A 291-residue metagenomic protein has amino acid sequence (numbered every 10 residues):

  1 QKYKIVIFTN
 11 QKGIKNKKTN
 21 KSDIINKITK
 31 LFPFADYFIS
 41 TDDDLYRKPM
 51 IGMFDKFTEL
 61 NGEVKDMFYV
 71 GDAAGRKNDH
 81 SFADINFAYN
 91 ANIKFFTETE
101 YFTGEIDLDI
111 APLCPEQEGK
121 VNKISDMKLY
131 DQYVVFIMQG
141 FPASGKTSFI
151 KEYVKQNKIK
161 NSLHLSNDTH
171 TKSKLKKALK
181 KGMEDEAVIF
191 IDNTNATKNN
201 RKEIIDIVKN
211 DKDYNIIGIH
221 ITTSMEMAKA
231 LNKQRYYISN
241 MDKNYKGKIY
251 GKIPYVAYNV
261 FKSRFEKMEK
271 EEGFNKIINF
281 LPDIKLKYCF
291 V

Functional and structural regions predicted by a protein language model:
Q1-I25, D36-D44: Substrate-recognition element of Asp-dependent hydrolases with the DxDx(T/V) motif
F32-R47, I219-M225: A short, structured active-site edge motif that brings together acidic residues
K48-F82: Conserved Lys-Pro-Asp/Glu-containing loop-to-beta segment of HAD-superfamily phosphomonoesterases, centered on
F68-I110: Acidic, Mg2+-coordinating phosphoryl-transfer loop and its flanking beta/alpha structural elements, shared across
D126-Y133: Phosphate-binding P-loop
V135-V154: Glycine-rich phosphate-binding P-loop
S148-N200: Conserved substrate/cofactor phosphate-moiety recognition/catalytic segment in nucleotide-dependent phosphotransferases
N195-V291: Replace "adjacent to P-loop NTPase cores in ATP/GTP-dependent enzymes" with "adjacent to NTP-binding cores
